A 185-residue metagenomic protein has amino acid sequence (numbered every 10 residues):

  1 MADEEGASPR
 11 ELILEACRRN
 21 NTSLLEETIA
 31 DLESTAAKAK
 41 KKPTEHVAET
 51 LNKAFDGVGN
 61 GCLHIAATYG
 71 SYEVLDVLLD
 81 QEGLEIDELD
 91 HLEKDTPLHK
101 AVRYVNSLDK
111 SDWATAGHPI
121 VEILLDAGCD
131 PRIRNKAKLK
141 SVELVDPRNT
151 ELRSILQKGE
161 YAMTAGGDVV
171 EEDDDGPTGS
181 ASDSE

Functional and structural regions predicted by a protein language model:
E5-E15, E45-C62, L79, E88-S107 (+1 more regions): Ankyrin-repeat boundary/"N-cap" motif
R18, T68, R103, D146-P147: Ankyrin repeat domain intra-repeat register
L24, E73-V74, P119-I120, E151-L152: Conserved ankyrin/ankyrin-like repeat signature
I29-N52, D76-I86, A116-D130, Q157-A162: Ankyrin repeat domain, specifically the short helix-to-loop turn at the C-terminus of the second helix of each repeat
N106-I120: Short coil/turn connectors between adjacent alpha-helices in alpha-solenoid helical repeat scaffolds
L125-D126, D130-Y161: Leucine-rich solenoid repeat scaffolds
A165-E185: Acidic, serine/threonine-rich intrinsically disordered low-complexity regions
